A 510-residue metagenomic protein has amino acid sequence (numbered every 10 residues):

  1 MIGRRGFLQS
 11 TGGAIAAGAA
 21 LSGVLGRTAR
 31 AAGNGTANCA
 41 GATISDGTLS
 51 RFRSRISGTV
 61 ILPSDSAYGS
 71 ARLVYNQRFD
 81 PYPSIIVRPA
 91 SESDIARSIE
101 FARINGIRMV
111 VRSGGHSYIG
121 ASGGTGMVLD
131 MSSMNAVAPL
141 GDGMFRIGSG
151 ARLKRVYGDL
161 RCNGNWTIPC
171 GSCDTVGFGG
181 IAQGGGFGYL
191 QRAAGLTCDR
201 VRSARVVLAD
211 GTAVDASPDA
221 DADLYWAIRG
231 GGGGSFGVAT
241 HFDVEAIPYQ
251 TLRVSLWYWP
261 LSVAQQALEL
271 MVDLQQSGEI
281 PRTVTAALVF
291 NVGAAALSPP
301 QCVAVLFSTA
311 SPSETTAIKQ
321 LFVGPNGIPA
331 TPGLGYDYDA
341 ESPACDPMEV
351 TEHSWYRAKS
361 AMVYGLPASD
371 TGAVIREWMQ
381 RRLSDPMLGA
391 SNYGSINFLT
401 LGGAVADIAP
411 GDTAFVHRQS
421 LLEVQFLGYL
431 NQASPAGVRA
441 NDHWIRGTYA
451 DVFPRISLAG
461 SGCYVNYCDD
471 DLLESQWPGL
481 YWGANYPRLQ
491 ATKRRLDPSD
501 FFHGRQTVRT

Functional and structural regions predicted by a protein language model:
I2-T510: Soluble FAD-dependent oxygen oxidases
